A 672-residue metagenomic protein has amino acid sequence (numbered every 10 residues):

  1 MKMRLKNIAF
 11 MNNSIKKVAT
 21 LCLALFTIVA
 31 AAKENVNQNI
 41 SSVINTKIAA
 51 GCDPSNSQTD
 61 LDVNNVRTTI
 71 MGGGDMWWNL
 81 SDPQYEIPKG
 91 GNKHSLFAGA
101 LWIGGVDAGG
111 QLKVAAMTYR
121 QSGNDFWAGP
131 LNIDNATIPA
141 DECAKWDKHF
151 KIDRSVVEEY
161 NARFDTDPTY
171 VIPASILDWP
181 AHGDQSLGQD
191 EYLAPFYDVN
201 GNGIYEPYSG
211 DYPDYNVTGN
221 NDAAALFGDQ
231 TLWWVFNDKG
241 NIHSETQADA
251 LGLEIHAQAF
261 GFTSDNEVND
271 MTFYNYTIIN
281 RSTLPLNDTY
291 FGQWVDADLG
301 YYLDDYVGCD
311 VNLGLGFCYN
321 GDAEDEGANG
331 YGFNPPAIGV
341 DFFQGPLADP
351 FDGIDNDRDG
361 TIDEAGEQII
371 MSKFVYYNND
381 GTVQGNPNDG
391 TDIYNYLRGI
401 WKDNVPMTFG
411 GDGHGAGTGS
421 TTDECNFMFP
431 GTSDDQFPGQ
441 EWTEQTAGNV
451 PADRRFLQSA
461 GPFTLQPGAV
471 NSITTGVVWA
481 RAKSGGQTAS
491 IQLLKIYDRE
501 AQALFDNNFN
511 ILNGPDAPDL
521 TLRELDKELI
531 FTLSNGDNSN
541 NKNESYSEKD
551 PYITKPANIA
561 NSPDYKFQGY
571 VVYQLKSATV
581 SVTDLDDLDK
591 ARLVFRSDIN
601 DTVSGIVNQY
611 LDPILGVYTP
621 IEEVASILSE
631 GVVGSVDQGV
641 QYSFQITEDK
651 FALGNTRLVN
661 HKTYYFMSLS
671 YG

Functional and structural regions predicted by a protein language model:
M1-Q38: Bacterial Sec-dependent N-terminal signal peptides
K33-G672: Extracellular/surface-associated beta-sandwich interaction domains
